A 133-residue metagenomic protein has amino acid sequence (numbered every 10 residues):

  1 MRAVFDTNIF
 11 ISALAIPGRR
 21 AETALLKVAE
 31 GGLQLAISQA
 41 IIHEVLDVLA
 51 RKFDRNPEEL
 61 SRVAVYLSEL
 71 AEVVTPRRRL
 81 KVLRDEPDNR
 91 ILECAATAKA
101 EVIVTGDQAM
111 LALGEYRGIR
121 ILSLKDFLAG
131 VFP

Functional and structural regions predicted by a protein language model:
M1-I37: Short, well-structured N-terminal submotif of metal-dependent ribonuclease cores
F5-T7, I37-S38, G106-D107, S123-L124: A secondary-structure boundary/capping signal
I11, I42-H43, M110, L128: Alpha-helix N-cap/helix-start and coil->helix boundary motif
L26-V82: PIN-domain endoribonuclease scaffold, especially VapC-family toxins
K27, C94, L113: Hydrophobic/aromatic ligand-binding patch that stacks against planar heteroaromatic rings of cofactors or nucleotides
E69-I103, Q108: Active-site neighborhoods of divalent-metal-dependent phosphate/nucleic-acid chemistry enzymes
Q108-P133: Acidic, PIN/NYN-like endoribonuclease modules and their adjacent C-terminal/linker elements
